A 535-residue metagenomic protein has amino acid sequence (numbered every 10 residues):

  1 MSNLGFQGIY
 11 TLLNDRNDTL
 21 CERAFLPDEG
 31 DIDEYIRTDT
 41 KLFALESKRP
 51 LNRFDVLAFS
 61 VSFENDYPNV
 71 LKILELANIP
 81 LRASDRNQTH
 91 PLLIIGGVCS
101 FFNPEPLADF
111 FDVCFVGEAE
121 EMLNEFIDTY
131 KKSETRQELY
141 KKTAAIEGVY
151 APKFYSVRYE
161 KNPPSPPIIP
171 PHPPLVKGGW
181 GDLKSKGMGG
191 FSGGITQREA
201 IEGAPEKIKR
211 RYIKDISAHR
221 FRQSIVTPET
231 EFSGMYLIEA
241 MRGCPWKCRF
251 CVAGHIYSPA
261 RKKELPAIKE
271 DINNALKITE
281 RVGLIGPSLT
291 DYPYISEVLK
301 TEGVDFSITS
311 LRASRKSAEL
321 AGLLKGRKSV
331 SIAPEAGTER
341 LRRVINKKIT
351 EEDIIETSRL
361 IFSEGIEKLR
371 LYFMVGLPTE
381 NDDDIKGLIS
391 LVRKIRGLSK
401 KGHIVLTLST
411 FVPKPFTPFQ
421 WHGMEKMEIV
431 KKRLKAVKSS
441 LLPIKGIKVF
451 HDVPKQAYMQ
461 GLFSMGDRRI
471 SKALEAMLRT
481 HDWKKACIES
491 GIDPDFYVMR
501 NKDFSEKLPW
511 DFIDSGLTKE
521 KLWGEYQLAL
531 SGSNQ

Functional and structural regions predicted by a protein language model:
M1, L13, S224-F250, K328: N-terminal pre-triad scaffold of radical SAM enzymes
D18-G30: A short beta-strand-loop structural module common to alpha/beta enzyme folds
P27-I169, S192-I195, P418-D467, E475-H481: Glycine-rich beta-alpha loop elements in corrinoid/cobalamin-binding modules across cobalamin-dependent enzymes
G30, S156-R158, W246, P293-I295 (+7 more regions): Flexible glycine/acidic-rich beta-alpha junction loops that bind and position SAM and/or redox cofactors in anaerobic
I146, V176-G181, K186-G190: Glycine-biased, low-complexity coil/linker segments
V157-I168, G193-L237, E525: N-terminal [4Fe-4S]-dependent radical SAM core
E270-R370, M374-V405, P413: Conserved SAM/AdoMet-binding glycine-rich loop
P443-Q535: Radical SAM enzyme core and accessory elements
